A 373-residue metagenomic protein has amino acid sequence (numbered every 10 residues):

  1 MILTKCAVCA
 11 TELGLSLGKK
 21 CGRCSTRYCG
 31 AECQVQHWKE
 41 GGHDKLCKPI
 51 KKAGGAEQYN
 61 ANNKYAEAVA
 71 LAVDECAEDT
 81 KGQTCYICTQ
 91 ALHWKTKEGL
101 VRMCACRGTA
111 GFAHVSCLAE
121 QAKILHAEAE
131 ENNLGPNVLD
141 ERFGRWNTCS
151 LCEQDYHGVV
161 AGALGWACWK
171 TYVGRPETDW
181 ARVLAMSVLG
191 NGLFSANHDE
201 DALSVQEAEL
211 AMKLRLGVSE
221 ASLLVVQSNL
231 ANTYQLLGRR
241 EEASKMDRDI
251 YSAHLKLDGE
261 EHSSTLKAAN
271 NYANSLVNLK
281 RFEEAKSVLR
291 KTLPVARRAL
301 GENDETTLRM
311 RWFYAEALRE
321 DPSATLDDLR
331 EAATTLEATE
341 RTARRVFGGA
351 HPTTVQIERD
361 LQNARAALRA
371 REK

Functional and structural regions predicted by a protein language model:
I2-K19, A77-M103, L151-A161: Small Cys/His zinc-coordinating "RING-like" fingers
K5, K20, Y28-E32, H43-L46 (+4 more regions): The −1 position to Zn-ligating cysteines in a subset of zinc-ribbon hairpins
K5-V8, E12-K19, D44-A61, E177: Cys/His-rich compact domains and repeats that use clustered cysteines and histidines to build disulfide
A10, S25, Q34-H37, K48-K51 (+4 more regions): Cys/His-coordinated zinc-binding microdomains
S16-K19, A31-E32, Q36-H37, G41 (+3 more regions): Short Cys/His-rich "knuckle" micro-motifs
L17-S25, H37-G42, C104-T109, A129-R145: Short linker/helix segments within small regulatory modules
S25-L46, G111-A127: Cys/His-coordinated zinc-finger cores
A53-C76, Q90-W94, A110, V115-K373: Intrinsic-disorder-linked linear interaction elements in eukaryotic regulatory proteins
